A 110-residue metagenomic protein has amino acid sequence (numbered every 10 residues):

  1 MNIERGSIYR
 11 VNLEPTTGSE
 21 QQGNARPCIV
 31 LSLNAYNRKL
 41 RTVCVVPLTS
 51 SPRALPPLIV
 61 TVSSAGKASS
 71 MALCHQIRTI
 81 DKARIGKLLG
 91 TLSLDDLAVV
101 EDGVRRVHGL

Functional and structural regions predicted by a protein language model:
M1-L110: Conserved functional hotspots at enzyme active or ligand-binding sites that engage polyanionic ligands
